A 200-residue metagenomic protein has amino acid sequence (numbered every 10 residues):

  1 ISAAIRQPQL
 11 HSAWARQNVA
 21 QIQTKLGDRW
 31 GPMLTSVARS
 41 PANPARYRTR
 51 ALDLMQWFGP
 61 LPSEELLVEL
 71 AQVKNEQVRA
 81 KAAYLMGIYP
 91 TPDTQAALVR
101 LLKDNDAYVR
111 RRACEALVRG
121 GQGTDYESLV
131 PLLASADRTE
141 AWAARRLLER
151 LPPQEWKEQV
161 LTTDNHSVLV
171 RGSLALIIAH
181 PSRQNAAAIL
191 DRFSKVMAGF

Functional and structural regions predicted by a protein language model:
S2, G27-R39, P60-Q72, T91-L102 (+3 more regions): Amphipathic alpha-helical scaffolding segments comprising HEAT/armadillo-like alpha-solenoid repeats
A15-R16, R48, R79, R110 (+2 more regions): Residue-level detector of extended alpha-helical repeat arrays and alpha-solenoid scaffolds
N18-T24, L34-S36, R50-M55, L85 (+1 more regions): Extended surface/linker regions that mediate inter-domain or inter-protein docking in multi-component redox
I22, Y47, A175-F200: Long internal repeat-built scaffold domains in very large eukaryotic proteins
A42-P44, K74-N75, N105-D106, A136-D137 (+1 more regions): Short inter-helical turns and helix N-cap capping residues of alpha-solenoid HEAT/ARM repeat scaffolds
N43-L61, Q72-A80, Y84, I88: C-terminal substrate/ligand-recognition segments
Q56, G87, V118, E149 (+1 more regions): Structural signature of alpha-helical solenoid repeat scaffolds
